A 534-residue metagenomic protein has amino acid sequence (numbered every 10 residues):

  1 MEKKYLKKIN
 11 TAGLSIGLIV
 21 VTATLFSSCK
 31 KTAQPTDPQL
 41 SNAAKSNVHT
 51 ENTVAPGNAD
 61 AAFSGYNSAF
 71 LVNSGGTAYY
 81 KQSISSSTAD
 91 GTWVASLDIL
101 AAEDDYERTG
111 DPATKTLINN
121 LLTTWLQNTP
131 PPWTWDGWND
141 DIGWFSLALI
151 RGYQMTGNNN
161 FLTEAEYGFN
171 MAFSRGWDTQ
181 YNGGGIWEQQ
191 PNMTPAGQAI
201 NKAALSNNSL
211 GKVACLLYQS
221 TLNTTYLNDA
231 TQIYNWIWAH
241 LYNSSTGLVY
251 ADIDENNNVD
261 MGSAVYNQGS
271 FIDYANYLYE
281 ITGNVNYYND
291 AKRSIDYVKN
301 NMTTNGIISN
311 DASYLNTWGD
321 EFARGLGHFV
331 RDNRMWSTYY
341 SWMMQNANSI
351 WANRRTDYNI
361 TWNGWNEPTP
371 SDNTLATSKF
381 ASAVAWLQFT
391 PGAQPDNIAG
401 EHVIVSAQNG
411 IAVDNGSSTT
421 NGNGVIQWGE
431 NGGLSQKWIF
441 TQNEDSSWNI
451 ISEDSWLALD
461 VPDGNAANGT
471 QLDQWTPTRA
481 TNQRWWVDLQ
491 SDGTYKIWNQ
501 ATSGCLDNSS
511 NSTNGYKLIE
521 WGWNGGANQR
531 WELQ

Functional and structural regions predicted by a protein language model:
E2-I16: Bacterial N-terminal signal peptides that target proteins for export
E2-Y5, T22-V54: Bacterial Sec-dependent N-terminal signal peptides
V48-A101, D105-D140, K202, S263 (+2 more regions): CBM-like carbohydrate-recognition segments
Y106, Y153-G157, Y218-L222, Y279 (+3 more regions): Short coil/turn linking the two alpha-helices of tandem helical-hairpin repeats
K115-S220, T224-T231: Extended ligand-binding groove/face enriched in aromatic
A214, Y218, Y226-A275: Active-site cradle of extracellular carbohydrate-active enzymes
G269-T282, D290-N301: Oxyanion-binding "anion nests"
D396-Q534: Lectin-like carbohydrate-binding module/patch detector with strong preference for beta-trefoil
